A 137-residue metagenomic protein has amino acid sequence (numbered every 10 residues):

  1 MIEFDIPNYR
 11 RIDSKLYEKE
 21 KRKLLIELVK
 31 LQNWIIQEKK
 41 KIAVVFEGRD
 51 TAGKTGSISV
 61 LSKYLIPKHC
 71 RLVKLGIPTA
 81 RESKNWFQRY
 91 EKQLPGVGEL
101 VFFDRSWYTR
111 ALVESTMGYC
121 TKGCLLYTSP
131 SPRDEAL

Functional and structural regions predicted by a protein language model:
M1-S129: Glycine-rich phosphate-binding loop of ATP-dependent small-molecule kinases
Y127-L137: Single conserved hydrophobic/aromatic residue that forms the stacking wall/gate of nucleotide- or nucleobase-binding
